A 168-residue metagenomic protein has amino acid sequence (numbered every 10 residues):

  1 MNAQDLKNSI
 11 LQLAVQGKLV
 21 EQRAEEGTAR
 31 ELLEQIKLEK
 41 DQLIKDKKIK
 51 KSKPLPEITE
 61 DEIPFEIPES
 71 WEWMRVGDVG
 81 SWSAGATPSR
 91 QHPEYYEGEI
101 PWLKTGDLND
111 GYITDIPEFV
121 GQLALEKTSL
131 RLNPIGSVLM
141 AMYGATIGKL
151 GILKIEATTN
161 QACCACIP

Functional and structural regions predicted by a protein language model:
N2-I63: Extended, domain-scale alpha-helical bundle/helix-rich regions
S9, L13, K18, D61-A86: Non-catalytic DNA-recognition/assembly elements of restriction-modification systems
E57-E62, G77-H92, G106-I135, L153-K154 (+1 more regions): Sequence-specific dsDNA recognition surfaces
E72, C166-P168: Short, intrinsically disordered, charge-balanced linker/junction segments flanking boundaries in proteins
M140-A141: A generic structural signal for residues embedded in beta-strands
I147-L153: Short, Lys/Arg- and Gly-enriched loop/turn segments at beta-strand edges
Q161-A165: Glycine- and aromatic-enriched periplasmic loops at the membrane-periplasm interface of multi-pass inner-membrane
